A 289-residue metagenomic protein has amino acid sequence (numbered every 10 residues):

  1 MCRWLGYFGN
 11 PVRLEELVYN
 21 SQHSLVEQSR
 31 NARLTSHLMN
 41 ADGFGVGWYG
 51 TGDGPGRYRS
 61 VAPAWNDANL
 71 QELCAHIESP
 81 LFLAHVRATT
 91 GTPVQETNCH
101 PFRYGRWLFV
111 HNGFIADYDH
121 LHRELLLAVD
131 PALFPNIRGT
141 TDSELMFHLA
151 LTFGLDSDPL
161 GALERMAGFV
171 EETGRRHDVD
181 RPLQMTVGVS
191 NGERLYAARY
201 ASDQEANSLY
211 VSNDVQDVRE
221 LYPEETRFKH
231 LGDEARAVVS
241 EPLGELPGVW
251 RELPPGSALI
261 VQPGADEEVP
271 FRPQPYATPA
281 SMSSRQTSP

Functional and structural regions predicted by a protein language model:
M1-H111, I115-P289: Conserved short alpha-helical segments that host acidic/polar catalytic motifs at enzyme active sites
